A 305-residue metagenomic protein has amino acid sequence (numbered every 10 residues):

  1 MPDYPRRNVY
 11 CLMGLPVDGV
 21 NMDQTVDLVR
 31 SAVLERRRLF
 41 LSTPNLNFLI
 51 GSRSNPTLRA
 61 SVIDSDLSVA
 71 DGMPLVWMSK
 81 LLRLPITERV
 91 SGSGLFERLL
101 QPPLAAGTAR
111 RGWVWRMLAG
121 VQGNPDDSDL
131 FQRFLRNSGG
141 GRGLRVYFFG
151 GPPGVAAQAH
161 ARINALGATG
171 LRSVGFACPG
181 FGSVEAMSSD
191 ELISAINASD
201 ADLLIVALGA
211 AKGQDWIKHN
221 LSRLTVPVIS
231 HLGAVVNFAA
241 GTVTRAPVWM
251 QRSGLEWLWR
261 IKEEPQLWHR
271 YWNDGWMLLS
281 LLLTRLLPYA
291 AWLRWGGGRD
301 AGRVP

Functional and structural regions predicted by a protein language model:
M1-R116: N-terminal nucleotide/polyanion-binding subdomain common to many enzyme families
N45-N47, P74, L208-G213, V235-V236: Short glycine-rich anion-binding loops that position phosphate/pyrophosphate groups of nucleotides and phosphorylated
L67, R145, D202-L203, V228: Structural motif
V76-L81, R245-R303: A transmembrane-helix-recognition feature enriched in membrane-embedded lipid enzymes and envelope glyco-/phospholipid
P85-E191, A195, S199: Conserved beta-alpha
H160, Q214-R223: Short Gly/Thr/Asp-enriched flexible loops that form oxyanion-binding sites at enzyme active sites
C178-E185, P227-E263: Short, flexible loop segments at boundaries between secondary-structure elements
I196, D200-A210, V226: Proline-aspartate-enriched helix->loop->beta-strand connector
